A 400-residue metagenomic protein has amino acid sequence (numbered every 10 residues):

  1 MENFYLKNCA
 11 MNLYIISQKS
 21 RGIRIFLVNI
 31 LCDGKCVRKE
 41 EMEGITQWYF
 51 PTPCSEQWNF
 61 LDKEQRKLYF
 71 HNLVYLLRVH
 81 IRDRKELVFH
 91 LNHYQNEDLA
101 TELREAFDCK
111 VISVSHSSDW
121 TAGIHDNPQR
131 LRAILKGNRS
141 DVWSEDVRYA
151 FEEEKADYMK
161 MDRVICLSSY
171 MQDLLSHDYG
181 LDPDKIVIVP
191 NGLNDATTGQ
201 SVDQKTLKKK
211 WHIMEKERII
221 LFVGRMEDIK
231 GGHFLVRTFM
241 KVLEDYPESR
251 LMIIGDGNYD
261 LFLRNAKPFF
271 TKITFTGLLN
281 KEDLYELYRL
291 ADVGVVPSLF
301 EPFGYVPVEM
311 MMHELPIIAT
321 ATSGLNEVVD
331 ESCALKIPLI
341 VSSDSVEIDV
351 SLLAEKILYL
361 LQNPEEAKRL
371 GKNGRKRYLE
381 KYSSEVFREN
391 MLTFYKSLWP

Functional and structural regions predicted by a protein language model:
M1-I45, E385: N-terminal subdomain of nucleotide-sugar transferases
D119, I134-V164: Membrane-proximal helix-turn-helix segments that form the acceptor-binding/catalytic region of lipid-linked
Y170, G192: Carbohydrate-associated surface elements
R218-K241, L261: A conserved mid-protein helix/loop that constitutes part of the nucleotide-sugar donor-binding site
F262-E282: Nucleotide-activated donor-binding/catalytic signature segment of Leloir-type glycosyltransferases, i.e., the conserved
L278-L279, E286-A291: Short alpha-helical donor nucleotide-sugar binding micro-motif in glycosyltransferases
L299: Aromatic "clamp/platform" in nucleotide-sugar-dependent glycosyltransferases that forms part of the donor/acceptor
N326-L358, E365-E366: Change "using UDP/GDP/dTDP sugars" to "using nucleotide sugars
